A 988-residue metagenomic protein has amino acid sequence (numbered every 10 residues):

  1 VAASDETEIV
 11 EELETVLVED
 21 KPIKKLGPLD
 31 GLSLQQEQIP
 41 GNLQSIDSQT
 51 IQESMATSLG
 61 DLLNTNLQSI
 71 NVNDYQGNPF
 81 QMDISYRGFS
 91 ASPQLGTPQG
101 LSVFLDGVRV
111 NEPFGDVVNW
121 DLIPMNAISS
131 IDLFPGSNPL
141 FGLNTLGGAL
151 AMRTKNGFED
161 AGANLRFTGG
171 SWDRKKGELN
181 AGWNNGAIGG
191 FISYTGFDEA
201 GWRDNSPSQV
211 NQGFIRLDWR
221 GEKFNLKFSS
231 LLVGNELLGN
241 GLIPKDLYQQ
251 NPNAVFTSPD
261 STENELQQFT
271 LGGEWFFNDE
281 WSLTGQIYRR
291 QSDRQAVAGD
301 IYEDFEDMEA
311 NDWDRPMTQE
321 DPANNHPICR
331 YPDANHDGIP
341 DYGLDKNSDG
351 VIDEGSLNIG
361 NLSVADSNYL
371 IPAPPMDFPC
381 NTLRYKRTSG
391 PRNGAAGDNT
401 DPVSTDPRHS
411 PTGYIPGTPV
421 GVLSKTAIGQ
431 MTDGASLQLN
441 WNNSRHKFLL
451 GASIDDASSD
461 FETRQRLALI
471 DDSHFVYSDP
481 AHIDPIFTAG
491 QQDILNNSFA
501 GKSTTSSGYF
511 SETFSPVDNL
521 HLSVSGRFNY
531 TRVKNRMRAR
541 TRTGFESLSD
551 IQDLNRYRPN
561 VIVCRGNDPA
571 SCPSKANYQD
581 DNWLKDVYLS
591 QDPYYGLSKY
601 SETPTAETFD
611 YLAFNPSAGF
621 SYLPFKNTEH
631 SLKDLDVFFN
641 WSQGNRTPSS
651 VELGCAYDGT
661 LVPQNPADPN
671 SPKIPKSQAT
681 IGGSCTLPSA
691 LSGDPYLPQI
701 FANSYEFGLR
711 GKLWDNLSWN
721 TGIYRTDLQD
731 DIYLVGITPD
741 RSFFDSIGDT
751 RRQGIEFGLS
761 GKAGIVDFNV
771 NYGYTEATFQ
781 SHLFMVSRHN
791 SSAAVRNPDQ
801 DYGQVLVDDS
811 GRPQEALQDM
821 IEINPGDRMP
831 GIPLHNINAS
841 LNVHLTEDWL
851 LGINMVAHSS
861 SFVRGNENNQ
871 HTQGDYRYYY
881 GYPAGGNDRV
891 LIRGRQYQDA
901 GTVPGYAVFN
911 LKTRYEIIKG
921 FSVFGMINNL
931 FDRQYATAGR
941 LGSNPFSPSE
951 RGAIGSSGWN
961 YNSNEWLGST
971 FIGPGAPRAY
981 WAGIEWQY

Functional and structural regions predicted by a protein language model:
L17-S54, F80-I84, L101: N-terminal periplasmic "start-of-domain" segments of outer-membrane beta-barrel proteins
L43, Q76, M82-P135: Periplasmic plug
V110-E112, D121-R166: A beta-strand signature from Gram-negative outer-membrane beta-barrel systems, especially the internal plug domain
G162, G169-D198, R203-N240, P259-S282 (+2 more regions): Transmembrane beta-barrel wall of Gram-negative outer-membrane proteins
N225, E265-S547, A570-D580, D586 (+1 more regions): Face-selective signature of the C-terminal outer-membrane beta-barrel domain
Q430, N442-A457, N496-D727, N842-H844: Structural signature of Gram-negative outer-membrane beta-barrels, strongest in the C-terminal barrel of TonB-dependent
N442, S515-N519, Y530-T531, K712 (+3 more regions): Gram-negative outer-membrane beta-barrel transporters
N645, A857-R877, R914-Y988: C-terminal beta-signal and adjacent terminal beta-strands/loops of Gram-negative outer-membrane beta-barrel proteins
